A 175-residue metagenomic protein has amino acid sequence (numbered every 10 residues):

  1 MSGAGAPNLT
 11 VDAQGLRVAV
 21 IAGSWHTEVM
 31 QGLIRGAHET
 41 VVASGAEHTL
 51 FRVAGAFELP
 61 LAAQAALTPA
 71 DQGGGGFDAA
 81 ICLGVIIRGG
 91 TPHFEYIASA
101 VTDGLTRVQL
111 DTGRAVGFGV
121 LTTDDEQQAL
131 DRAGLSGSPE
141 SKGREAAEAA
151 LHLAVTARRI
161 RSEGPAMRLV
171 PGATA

Functional and structural regions predicted by a protein language model:
M1-V18, I160-A175: SAM-dependent methyltransferases
N8-L50: Glycine-rich phosphate/diphosphate-binding loop of Rossmann-like nucleotide-binding domains
S24-W25, V53, V85-I86, V120-E126: Short, ordered loop/turn segments at secondary-structure junctions
R35, V42-A46, Q64-P69, T106 (+3 more regions): Generic secondary-structure signature for well-ordered alpha-helical cores
A43-G75: Active-site rim loops that border cofactor/substrate pockets in soluble metabolic enzymes
A62-L105, Q109: Glycine-rich phosphate-binding loop
E95-Q128, E140-K142: Short, acidic/small-residue loops that bind anionic groups at enzyme active sites
G137-G172: A charged, well-structured terminal subsegment
